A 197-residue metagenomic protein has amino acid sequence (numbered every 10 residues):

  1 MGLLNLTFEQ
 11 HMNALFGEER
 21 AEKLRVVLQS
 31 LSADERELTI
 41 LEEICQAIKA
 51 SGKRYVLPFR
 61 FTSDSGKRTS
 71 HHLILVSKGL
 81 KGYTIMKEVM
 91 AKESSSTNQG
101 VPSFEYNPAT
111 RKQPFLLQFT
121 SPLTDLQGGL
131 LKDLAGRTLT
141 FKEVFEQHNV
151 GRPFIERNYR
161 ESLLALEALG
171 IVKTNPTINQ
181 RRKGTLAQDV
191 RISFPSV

Functional and structural regions predicted by a protein language model:
M1-E143, N149-V197: Class I S-adenosyl-L-methionine-dependent methyltransferase catalytic core
